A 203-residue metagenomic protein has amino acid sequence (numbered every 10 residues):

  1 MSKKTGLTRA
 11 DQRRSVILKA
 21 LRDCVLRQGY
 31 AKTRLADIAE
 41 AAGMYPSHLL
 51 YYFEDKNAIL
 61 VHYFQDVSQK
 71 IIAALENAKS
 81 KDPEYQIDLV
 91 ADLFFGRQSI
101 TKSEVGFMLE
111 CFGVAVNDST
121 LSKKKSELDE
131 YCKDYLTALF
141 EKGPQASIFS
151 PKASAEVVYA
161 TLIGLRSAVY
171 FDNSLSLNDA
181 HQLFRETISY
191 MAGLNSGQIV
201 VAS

Functional and structural regions predicted by a protein language model:
M1-Q12, G197-S203: N-terminal intrinsically disordered/low-complexity leader segments
A10-L21, I38, Y63-V67, I71 (+1 more regions): Generic hydrophobic, amphipathic alpha-helix propensity
V16, C24-A58, H62: Helix-turn-helix
F53, G96, E110-N117: Short helix-capping/turn signature of helix-turn-helix
H62, E76-S103, P151, A155-V158 (+2 more regions): Hydrophobic alpha-helical connector segments
I72-N77, I100-L109, N117-Q145, A153-E156 (+1 more regions): Amphipathic alpha-helical packing segments from all-alpha helical-bundle domains
V90-F94, M108-F112, V158, L162-R166: Short alpha-helical scaffolding segments that buttress acidic/His motifs in well-ordered protein cores
S122-S126, E130, K142-M191, N195-S203: Hydrophobic/aromatic-rich alpha-helical bundle segments in the mid-to-C-terminal region
